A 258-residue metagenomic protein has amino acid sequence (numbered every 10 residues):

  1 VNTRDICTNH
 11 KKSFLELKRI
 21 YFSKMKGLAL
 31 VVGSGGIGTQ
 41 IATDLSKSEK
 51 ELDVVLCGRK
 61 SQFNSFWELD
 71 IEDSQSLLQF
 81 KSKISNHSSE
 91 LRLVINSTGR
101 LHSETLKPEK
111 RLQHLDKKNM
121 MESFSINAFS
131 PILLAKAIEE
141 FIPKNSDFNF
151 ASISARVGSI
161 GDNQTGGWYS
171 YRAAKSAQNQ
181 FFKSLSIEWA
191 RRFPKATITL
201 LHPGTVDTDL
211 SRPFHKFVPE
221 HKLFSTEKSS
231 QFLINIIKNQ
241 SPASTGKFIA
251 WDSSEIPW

Functional and structural regions predicted by a protein language model:
M25-E51: Canonical Rossmann dinucleotide-binding motif of NAD(H)/NADP(H)-dependent dehydrogenases/reductases, specifically
V32, L91-L106, S152, T199: Rossmann-fold scaffold of SDR-type NAD(P)-dependent oxidoreductases
F63-Q75: Rossmann-fold cofactor-recognition segment
F66, L112-L115, S123-F124: A hydrophobic alpha-helix adjacent to the NAD(P)-binding/active-site core of NAD(P)-dependent oxidoreductases, strongly
E72-H87: Conserved Rossmann-fold cofactor-binding substructure of NAD(P)-dependent oxidoreductases
E104, E109-N119, D147-K183, I187-R191: Catalytic loop of short-chain dehydrogenase/reductase
T208, R212-W258: C-terminal helical subdomain
